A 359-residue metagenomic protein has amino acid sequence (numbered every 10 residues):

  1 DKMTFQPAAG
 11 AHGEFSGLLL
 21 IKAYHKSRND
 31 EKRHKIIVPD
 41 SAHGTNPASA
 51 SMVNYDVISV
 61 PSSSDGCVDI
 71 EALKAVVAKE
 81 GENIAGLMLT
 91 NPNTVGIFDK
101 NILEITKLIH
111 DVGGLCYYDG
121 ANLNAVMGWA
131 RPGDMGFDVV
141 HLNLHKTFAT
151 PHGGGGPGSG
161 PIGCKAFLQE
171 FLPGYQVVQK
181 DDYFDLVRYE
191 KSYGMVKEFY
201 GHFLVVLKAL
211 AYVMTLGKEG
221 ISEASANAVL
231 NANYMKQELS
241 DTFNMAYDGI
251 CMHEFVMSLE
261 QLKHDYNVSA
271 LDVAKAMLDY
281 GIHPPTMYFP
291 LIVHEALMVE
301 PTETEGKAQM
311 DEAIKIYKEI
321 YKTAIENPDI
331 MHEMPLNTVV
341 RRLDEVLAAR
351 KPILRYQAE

Functional and structural regions predicted by a protein language model:
D1-G17: Short loop-beta-helix segment that forms the pyridoxal 5′-phosphate
D1-K2, H141-H145, Y189-S192: Glycine/charged-rich beta-loop-alpha catalytic/anionic-binding loops adjacent to active sites
K2-T4, I58, L87, Y117-Y118 (+7 more regions): Acidic/polar loop patches that form or flank catalytic/metal-binding clefts of enzymes that bind anionic ligands
F5-P7, S62, L89-P92, M257-L259 (+1 more regions): Short glycine-centered, acidic/aromatic-flanked micro-motifs in structured strand/loop junctions that mark active-site
P7-H12, P151-G158, V196-F203, S222 (+1 more regions): Short, conserved micro-motifs enriched in small and acidic residues
H12-K180, V268, E295: Conserved PLP-enzyme active-site core in the AAT-like
L19, K26, A130, Y183-V196 (+3 more regions): Non-catalytic terminal extensions of PLP-dependent enzymes
